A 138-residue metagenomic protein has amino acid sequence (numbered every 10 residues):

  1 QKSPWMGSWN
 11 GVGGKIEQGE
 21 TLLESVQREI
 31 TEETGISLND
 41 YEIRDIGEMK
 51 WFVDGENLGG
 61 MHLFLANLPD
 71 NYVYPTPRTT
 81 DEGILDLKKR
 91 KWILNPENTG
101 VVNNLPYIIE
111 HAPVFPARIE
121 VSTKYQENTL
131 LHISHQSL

Functional and structural regions predicted by a protein language model:
Q1-N10, L38, R44: N-terminal strand-loop-strand
W9, H62-F64, Y125: Aromatic side chains
N10-I16: Short glycine-enriched, charge-decorated loop/helix-capping segments at active-site entrances that position
I16-Y41, M49-H111, S134-L138: Unchanged
G47-M49, Y125: A general secondary-structure junction signal
H111-L138: Charged phosphate-binding loop/patch that engages nucleotide di/tri-phosphates or the phosphate backbone of nucleic
